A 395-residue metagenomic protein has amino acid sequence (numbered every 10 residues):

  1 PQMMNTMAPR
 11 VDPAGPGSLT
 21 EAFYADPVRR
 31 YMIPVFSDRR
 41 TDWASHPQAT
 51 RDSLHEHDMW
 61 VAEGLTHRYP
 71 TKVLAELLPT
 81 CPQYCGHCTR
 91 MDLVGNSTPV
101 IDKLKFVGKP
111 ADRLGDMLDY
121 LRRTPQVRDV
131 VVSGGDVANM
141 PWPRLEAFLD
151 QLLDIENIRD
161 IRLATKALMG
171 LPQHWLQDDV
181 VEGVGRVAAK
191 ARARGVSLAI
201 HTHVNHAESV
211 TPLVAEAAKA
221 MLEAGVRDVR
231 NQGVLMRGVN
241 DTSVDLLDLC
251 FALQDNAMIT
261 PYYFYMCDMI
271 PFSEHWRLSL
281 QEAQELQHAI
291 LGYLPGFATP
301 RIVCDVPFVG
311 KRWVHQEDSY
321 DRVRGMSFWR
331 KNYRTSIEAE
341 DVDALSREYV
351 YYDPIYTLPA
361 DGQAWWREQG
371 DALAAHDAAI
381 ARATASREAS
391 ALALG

Functional and structural regions predicted by a protein language model:
P1-R68: Flexible, acidic/Gly-rich N-terminal and inter-domain linker regions that tether and position cofactor-handling modules
P1-T20, Y24, L247-G395: Auxiliary Fe-S-binding modules of radical SAM enzymes
M3, Y24, Y69, V73 (+3 more regions): Generic hydrophobic, aliphatic-rich segments that mediate packing or membrane embedding
M3-P13, D92-V100, R186-A188: Short regulatory "switch" loops immediately downstream of catalytic or recognition motifs within protein catalytic
A8, D12, G86, L93 (+3 more regions): Hydrophobic/aromatic-lined pockets within catalytic cores
T50-G64, P82-N96, G115, Y120-P125: A short mid-domain helix/strand-loop element embedded in enzyme catalytic domains that forms or borders the active-site
H67-G108, L163: Canonical Radical SAM [4Fe-4S] cluster-binding loop centered on the CxxxCxxC motif and its immediate flanking residues
A111-P125, D129, G135-L294: Conserved AdoMet/S-adenosylmethionine-binding subsite of the radical SAM
